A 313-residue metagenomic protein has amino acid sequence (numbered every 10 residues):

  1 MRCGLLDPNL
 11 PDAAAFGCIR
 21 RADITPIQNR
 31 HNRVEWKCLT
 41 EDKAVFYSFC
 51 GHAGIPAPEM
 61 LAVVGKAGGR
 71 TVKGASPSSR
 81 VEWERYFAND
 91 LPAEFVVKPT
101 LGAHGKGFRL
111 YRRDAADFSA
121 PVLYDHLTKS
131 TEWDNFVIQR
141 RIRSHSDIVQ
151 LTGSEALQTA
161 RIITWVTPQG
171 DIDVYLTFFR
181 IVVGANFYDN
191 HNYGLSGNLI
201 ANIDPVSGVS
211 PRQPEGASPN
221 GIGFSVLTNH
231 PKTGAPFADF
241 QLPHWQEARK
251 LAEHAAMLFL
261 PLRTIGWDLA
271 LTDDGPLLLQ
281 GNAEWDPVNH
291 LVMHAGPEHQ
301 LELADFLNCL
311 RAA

Functional and structural regions predicted by a protein language model:
M1-F49, S78, V166-P168: ATP-binding N-terminal substructure of ATP-dependent carboxylate-amine bond-forming enzymes
I19-V34, G65-K66, H104, S225-A238: A short, surface-exposed helix-loop junction/capping segment
L39-A160, P168: Active-site nucleotide/adenylate-binding loops and adjacent lid/helix of ATP-dependent enzymes
P92-E94, L157-R161, V174, T264-G266 (+1 more regions): Extracellular structured ligand-interaction cores
R112-A115, V166-D171, V206-S207, N220 (+1 more regions): Short acidic-glycine loop/turn motifs at beta-strand connectors
P121-E215: Phosphate-binding site of ATP-dependent enzymes
V209-P231: A glycine-rich, aromatic-flanked flexible loop/lid motif
G223-E253, M257-T264, L271-A313: C-terminal active-site "lid" helix and adjoining low-complexity regulatory extension at the edge of ATP-using catalytic
